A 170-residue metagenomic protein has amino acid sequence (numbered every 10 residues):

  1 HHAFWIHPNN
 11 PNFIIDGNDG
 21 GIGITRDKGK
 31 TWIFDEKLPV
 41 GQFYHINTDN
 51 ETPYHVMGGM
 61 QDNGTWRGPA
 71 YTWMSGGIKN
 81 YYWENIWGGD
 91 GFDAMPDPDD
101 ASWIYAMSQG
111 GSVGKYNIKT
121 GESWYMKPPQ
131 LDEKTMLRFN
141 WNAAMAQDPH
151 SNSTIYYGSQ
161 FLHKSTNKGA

Functional and structural regions predicted by a protein language model:
H1-A170: Beta-propeller blade termini and top-face loops
